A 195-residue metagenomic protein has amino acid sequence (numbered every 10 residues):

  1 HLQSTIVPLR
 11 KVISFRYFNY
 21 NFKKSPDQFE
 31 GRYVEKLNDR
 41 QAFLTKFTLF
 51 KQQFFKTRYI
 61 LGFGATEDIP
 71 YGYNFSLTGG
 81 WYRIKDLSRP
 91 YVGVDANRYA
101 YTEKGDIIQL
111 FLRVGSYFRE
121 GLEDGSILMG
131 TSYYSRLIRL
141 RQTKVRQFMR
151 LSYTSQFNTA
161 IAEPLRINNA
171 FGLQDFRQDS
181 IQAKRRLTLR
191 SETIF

Functional and structural regions predicted by a protein language model:
H1-R16, N21-G31: Secretory-pathway-linked proteins and extracytosolic
P26-F195: C-terminal outer-membrane beta-barrel translocator/porin domains of Gram-negative envelope proteins and their
